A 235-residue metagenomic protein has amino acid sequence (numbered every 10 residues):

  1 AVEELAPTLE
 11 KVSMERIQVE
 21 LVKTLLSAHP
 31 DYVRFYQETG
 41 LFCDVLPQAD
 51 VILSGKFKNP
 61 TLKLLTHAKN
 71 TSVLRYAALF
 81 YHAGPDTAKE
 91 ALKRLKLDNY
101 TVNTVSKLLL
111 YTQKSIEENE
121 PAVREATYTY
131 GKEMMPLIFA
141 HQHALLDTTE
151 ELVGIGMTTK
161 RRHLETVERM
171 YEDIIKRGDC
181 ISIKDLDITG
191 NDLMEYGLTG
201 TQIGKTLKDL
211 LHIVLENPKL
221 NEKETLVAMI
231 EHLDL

Functional and structural regions predicted by a protein language model:
V2-L5, E10, Q18, F35 (+6 more regions): Preference for short coil/turn "hinge" residues that link or interrupt alpha-helices
E3-T159: Conserved, hydrophobic alpha-helical core segments of structured domains
T148-L235: Charged substrate- and nucleic-acid-binding regions of tRNA-handling and nucleotidyl-transfer enzymes, centered on
